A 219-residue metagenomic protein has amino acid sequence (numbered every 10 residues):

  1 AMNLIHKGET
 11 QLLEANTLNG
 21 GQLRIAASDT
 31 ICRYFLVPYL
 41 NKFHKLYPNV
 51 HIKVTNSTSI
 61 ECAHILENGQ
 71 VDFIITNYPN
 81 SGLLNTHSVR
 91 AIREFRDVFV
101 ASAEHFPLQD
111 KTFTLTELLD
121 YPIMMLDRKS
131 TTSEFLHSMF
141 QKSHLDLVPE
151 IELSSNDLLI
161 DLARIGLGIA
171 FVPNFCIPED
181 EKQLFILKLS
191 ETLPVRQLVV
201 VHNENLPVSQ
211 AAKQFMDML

Functional and structural regions predicted by a protein language model:
A1-E14, V98: Alpha-helical "hinge/linker" immediately C-terminal to small N-terminal DNA-binding modules
N16, T86-I123: Flexible hinge/capping segments at coil-to-helix
G20-L83, E152-L153: Central regulatory/effector-binding core of bacterial HTH transcription factors
Q22-A26, I74, M124, A170 (+1 more regions): Short, well-ordered beta-strand segments
F35, I186-L219: A late-sequence structural motif
T58-V71, N77, T131-L187: Hydrophobic hinge/microswitch elements
S88-V98, N174, K182-Q197: Short beta-strand->loop
P107-L108, Y121-S143, V208-M216: Secondary-structure junction motif
